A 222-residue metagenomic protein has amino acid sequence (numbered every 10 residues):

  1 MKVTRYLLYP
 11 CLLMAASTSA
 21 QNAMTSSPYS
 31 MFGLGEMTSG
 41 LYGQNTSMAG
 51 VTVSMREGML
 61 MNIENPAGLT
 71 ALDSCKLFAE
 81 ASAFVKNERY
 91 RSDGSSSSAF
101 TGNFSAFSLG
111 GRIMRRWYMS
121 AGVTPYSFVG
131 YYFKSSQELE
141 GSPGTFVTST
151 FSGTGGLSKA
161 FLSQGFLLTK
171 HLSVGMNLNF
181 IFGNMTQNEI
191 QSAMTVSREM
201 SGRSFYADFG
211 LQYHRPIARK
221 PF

Functional and structural regions predicted by a protein language model:
M1-L7: Bacterial N-terminal signal peptides that target proteins for export
R5, S19-A20: N-terminal compositionally biased, intrinsically disordered segments and leader/signal-like regions
A15-S17: N-terminal signal peptide c-region/cleavage motif recognized by signal peptidases
Q21-F222: Subset of outer-membrane beta-barrel
